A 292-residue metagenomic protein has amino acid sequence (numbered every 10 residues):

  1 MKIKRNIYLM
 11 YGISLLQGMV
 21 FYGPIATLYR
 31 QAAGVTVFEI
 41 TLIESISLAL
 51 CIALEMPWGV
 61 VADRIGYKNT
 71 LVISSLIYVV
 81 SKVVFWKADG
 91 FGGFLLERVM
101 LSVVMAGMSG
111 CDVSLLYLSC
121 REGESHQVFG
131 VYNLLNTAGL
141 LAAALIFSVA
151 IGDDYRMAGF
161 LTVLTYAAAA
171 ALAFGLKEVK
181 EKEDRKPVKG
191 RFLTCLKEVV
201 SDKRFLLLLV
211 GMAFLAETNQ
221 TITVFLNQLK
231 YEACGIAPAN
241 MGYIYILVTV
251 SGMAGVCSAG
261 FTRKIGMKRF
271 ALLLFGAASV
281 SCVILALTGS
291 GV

Functional and structural regions predicted by a protein language model:
M1-A53, R204-I246: Helix-loop boundary and gating motifs at the non-cytosolic
M1-K4, K177-V210: Juxtamembrane intracellular "pre-TM" segments in multi-pass secondary transporters
I52-D89: Conserved MFS/SLC helix-loop-helix module at the cytosolic interface between two early adjacent transmembrane helices
A53-G66, I151, A254-M267: Helix-to-loop junctions at the C-terminal end of transmembrane segments in multipass secondary transporters
L76-G90, G276-S290: C-terminal ends and interior cores of transmembrane alpha-helices in multi-pass membrane transporters/permeases
G92-L101, V292: Paired small-residue
V99-T137: Cytoplasmic helix-loop-helix junction between adjacent transmembrane helices in 12-TM secondary transporters
M157-G175: Symmetry-related core transmembrane helices of the 12-TM Major Facilitator Superfamily/SLC fold
